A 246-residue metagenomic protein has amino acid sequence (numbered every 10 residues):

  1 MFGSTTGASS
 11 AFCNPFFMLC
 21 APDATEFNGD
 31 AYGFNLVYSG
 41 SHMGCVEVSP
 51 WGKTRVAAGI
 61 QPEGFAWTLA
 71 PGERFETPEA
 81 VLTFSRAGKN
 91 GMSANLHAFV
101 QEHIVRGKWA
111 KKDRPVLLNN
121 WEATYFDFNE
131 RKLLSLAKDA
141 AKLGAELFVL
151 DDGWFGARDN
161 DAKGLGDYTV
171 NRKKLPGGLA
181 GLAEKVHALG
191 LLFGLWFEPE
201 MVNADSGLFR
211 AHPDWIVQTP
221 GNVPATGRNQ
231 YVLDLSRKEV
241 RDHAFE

Functional and structural regions predicted by a protein language model:
M1-V100: N-terminal accessory beta-strand-rich subdomains and adjacent acidic, glycine-rich linkers that precede catalytic cores
G3, G7-S10, D23-G29, W51 (+12 more regions): Residue-level signal for the start and early helices of compact helical domains
L36-G44, E79-L82, K108-K112, F155-G156 (+1 more regions): A broad, low-specificity signal for short, low-complexity segments enriched in glycine/proline and polar/charged
T54, N95, V100-E102, K138 (+2 more regions): Solvent-exposed, non-transmembrane amphipathic alpha-helical segments
L96-V116: Long, charged amphipathic helices and adjacent flexible linkers at domain junctions
K111-E246: Aromatic-lined carbohydrate-binding/catalytic grooves of carbohydrate-active enzymes
